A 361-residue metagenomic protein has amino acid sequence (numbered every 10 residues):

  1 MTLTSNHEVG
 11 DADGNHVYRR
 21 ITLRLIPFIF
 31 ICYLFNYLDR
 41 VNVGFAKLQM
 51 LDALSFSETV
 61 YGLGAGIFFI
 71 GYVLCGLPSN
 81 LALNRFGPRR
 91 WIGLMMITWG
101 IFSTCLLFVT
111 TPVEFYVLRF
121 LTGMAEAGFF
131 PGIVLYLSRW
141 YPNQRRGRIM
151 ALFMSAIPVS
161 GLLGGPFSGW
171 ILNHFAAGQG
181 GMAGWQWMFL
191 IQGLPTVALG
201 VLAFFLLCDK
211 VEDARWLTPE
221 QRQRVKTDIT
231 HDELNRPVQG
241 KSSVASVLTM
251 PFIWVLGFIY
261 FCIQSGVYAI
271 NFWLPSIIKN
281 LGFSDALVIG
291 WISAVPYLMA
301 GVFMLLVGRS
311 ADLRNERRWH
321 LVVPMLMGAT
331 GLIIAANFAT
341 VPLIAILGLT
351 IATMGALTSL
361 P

Functional and structural regions predicted by a protein language model:
V43-G44, S243-M304, L360-P361: Extracytoplasmic gate region of multi-pass secondary transporters
S55, P78, G87, F108-E114 (+5 more regions): Helix-breaking motifs and short loop linkers at transmembrane-helix boundaries and internal kinks in secondary membrane
L74-V113: Conserved MFS/SLC helix-loop-helix module at the cytosolic interface between two early adjacent transmembrane helices
C75-P88, V302-E316: Helix-to-loop junctions at the C-terminal end of transmembrane segments in multipass secondary transporters
F102, E114-G128, L343-P361: Hydrophobic core of transmembrane alpha-helices in multi-pass small-molecule transporters, especially MFS/SLC-type
L118-S155: Cytoplasmic helix-loop-helix junction between adjacent transmembrane helices in 12-TM secondary transporters
R148-N173, P195-T196: Glycine-rich segments within core transmembrane alpha-helices of 12-TM secondary carriers
R317-P361: C-terminal transmembrane helical hairpin of 12-TM major facilitator-type secondary transporters
